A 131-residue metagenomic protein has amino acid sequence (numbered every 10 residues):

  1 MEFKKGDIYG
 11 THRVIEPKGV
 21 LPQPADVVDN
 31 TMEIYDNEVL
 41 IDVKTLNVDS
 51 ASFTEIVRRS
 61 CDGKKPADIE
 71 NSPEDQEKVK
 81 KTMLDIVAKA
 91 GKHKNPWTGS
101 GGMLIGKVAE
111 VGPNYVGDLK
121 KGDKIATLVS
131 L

Functional and structural regions predicted by a protein language model:
M1-R13: A eukaryote-biased signal for short, well-structured alpha-helical docking elements
D7, D26, K107-V111: Short, functionally important structural connectors and interaction interfaces within domains
R13-P17, T82: Membrane-targeting and insertion segments and their boundary/processing signals
K18-N30: Short glycine/threonine/proline-enriched tight-turn/helix- or strand-capping micro-motif at secondary-structure
M32-N47, R58-L131: Glycine-rich beta-strand-centered segment in the early N-terminal region that forms part of a ligand/cofactor-binding
A51-I56: Cytochrome P450 core scaffold surrounding the K-helix E-X-X-R motif and the conserved "meander" helix-loop region
